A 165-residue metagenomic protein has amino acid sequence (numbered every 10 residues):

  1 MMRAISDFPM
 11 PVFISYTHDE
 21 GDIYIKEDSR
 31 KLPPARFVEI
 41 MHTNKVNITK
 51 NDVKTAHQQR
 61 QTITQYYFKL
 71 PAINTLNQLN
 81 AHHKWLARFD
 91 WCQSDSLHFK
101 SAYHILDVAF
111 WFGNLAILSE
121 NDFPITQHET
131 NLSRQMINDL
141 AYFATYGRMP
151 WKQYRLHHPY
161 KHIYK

Functional and structural regions predicted by a protein language model:
M1-Q127, Y146: Substrate-gating cap/lid region and adjacent catalytic-acid/histidine neighborhood within extracellular/lumenal
L70, Y103, Q135, H158-K161: Aromatic- and histidine-enriched alpha-helix N-cap/loop-to-helix transition segments that scaffold the rims
E129-W151: Non-catalytic, well-ordered alpha-helical segments in soluble enzyme domains
M149-K165: Mature extracytoplasmic/periplasmic domains
